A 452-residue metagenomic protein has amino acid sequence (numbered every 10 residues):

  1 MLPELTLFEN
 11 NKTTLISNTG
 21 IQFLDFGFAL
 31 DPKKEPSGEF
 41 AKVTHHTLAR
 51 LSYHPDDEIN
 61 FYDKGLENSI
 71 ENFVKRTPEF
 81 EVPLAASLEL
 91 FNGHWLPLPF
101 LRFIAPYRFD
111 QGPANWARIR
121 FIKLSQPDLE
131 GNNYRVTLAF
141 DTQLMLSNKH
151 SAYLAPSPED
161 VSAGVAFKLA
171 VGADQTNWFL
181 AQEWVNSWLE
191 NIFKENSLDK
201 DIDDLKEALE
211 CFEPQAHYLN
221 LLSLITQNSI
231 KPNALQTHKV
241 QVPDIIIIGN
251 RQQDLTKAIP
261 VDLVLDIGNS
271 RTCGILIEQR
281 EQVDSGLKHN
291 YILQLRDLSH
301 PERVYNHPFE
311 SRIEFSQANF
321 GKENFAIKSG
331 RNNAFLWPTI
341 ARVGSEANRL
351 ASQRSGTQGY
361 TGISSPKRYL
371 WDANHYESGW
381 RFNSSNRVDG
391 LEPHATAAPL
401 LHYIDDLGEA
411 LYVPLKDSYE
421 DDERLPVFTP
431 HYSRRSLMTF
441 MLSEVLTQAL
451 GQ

Functional and structural regions predicted by a protein language model:
L2-Q215, Q294-Q452: Phosphate-binding loop and its immediate beta->loop->alpha context in nucleotide/phosphate-handling enzymes
P214-L255: Charged, flexible boundary elements
K239-A258, L437-Q452: Phosphate/ATP-binding catalytic cores across multiple sugar-kinase/actin-like superfamilies, primarily ASKHA
V264-R271: A short acidic Gly-Thr/Ser loop motif
T272-L276, I313: Short beta-strand scaffold segments in enzyme catalytic cores
L276-Q279, F382: Short coil/turn segments at secondary-structure boundaries
Q279-D284, H289-N290: Short secondary-structure boundary/capping segments
